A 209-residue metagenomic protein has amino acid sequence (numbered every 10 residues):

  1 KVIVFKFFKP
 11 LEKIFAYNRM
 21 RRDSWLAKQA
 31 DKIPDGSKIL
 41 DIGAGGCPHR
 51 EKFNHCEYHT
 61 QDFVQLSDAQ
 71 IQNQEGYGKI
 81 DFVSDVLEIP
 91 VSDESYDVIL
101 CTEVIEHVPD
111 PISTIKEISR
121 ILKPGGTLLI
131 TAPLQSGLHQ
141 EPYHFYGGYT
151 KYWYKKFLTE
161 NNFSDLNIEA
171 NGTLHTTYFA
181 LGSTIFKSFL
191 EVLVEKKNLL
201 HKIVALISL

Functional and structural regions predicted by a protein language model:
K1-I33: Class I SAM-dependent methyltransferase Rossmann-like catalytic core, especially the SAM/SAH-binding loop
K1-P10, K38, K151-F157: Solvent-exposed, charged interface segments at domain starts and junctions
K1-V2, H55, I203: Polar low-complexity intrinsically disordered regions
E12, A16, V83, P111-E117 (+2 more regions): S-adenosyl-L-methionine-dependent methyltransferase catalytic module, highlighting the catalytic core
Y17-R21, G36-D41, Q61, Y77-G78 (+2 more regions): A short linear-motif detector with a strong N-terminal bias
K28, S37-Q140, Y152-K155: Conserved SAM-binding loop
I33-P34, F53, N161: A structural signal for short coil/turn segments at secondary-structure junctions
